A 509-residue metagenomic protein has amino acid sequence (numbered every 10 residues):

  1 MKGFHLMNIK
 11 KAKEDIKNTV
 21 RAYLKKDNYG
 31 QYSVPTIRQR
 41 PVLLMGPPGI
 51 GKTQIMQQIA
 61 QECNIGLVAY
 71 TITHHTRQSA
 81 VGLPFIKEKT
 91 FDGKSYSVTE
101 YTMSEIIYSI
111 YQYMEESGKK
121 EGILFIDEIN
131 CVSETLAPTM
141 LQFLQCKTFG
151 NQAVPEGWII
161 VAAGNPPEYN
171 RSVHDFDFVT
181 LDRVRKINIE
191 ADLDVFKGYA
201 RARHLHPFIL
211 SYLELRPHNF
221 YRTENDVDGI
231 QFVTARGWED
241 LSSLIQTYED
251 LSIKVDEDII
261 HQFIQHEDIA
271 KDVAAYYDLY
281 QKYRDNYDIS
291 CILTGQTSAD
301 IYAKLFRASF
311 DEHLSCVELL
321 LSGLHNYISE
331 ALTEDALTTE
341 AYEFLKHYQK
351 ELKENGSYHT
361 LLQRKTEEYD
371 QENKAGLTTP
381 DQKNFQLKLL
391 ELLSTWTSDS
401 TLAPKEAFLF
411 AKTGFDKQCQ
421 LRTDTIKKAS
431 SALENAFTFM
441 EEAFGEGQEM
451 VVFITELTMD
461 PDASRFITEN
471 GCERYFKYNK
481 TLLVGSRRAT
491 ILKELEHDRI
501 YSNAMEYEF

Functional and structural regions predicted by a protein language model:
K2, K10-K13, K17, R21 (+24 more regions): Context-gated lysine
K2-H218, T223: AAA+ P-loop NTPase catalytic core and its hallmark functional loops
N8-D15, V42, D177, D192-V195 (+6 more regions): General structural signal for secondary-structure boundaries
E14, N18, A22, Q61 (+17 more regions): Charged/polar, solvent-exposed surface patches and flexible loops
Y23, Y29-Y32, Y70, Y96 (+18 more regions): Sequence-level detector for tyrosine residue identity
P41-L43, C63-T73, I86, S95-G122 (+11 more regions): Conformational switch/transducer regions in large eukaryotic molecular machines and scaffolds
A202-T360: Alpha-helical lid/collar subdomain of P-loop NTPases
F306-F509: Terminal-proximal interaction/regulatory segments of ATP-powered molecular machines
